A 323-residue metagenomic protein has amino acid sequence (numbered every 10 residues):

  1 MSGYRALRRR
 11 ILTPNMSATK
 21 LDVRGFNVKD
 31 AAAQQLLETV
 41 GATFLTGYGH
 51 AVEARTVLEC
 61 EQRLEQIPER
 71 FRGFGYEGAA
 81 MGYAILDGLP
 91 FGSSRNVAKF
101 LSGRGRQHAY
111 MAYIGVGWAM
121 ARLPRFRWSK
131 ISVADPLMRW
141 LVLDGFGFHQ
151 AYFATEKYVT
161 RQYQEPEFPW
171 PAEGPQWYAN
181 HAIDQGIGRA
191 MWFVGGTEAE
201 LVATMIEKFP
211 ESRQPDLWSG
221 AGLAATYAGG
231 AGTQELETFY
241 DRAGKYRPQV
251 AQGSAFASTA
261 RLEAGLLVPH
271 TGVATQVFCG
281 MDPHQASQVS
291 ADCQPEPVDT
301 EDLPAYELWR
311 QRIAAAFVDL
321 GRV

Functional and structural regions predicted by a protein language model:
M1-V323: Mature, well-folded catalytic/scaffold domains that follow N-terminal targeting or propeptide regions
